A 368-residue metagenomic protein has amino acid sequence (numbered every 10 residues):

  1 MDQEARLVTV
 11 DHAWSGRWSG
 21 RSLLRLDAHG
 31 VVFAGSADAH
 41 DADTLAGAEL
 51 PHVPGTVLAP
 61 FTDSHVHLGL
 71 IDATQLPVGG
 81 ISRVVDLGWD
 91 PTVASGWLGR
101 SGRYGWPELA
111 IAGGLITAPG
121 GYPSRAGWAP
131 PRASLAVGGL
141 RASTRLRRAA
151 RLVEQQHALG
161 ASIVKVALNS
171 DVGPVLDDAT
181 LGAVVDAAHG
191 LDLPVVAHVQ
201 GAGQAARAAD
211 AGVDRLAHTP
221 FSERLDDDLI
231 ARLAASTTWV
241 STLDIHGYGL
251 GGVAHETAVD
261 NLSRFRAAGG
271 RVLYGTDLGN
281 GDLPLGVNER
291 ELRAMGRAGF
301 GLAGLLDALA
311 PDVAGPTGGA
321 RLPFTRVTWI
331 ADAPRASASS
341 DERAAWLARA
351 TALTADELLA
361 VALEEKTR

Functional and structural regions predicted by a protein language model:
M1-T44: N-terminal metal-binding scaffold of metallo-dependent hydrolase/deaminase domains
D2-V10, A39-S82, G88, L109: Replace "His-x-His-based motif
L58-V66, V84-D86, L109-G113, V164-V166 (+4 more regions): Hydrophobic faces of well-ordered beta-strands that scaffold small-molecule active sites in alpha/beta enzyme cores
T74-N169, G173-A187, W239-T242: Divalent-metal coordination cores built from histidine and acidic residues
G80-S82, G160, A209-L216, A234-W239 (+1 more regions): Glycine-enriched alpha-helix->loop->beta-strand junction motifs that scaffold or abut catalytic
R100-Y104, H157, D228-S236, S263-G269: Acidic (Asp/Glu)-rich catalytic clusters
Q155-R224, A254: Divalent metal-binding pocket/active-site signature
E256-A338, T351-T354, L358-V361: His/Asp/Glu-enriched, well-ordered alpha-helical/loop segment that forms or immediately abuts the divalent-metal
